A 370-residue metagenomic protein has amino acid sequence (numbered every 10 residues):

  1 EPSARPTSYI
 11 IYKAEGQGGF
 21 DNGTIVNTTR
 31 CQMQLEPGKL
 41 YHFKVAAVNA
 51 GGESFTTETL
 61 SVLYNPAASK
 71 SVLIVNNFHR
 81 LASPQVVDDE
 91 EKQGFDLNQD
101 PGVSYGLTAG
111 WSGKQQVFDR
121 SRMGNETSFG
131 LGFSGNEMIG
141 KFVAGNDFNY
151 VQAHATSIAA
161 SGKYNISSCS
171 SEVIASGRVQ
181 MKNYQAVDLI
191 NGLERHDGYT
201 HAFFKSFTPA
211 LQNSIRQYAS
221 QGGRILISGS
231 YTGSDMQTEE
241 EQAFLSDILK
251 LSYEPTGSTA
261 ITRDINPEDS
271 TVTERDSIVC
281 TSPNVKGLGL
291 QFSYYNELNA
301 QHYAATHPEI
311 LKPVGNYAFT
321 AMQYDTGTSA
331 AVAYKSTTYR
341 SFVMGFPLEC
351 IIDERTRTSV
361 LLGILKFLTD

Functional and structural regions predicted by a protein language model:
R5-G38, G51: Recognizes extended acidic, P/S/T-rich segments that occur within or adjacent to Ig-like beta-sandwich modules
P37, V48-S69: Extracellular fibronectin type III
Y41-V45: Hydrophobic/tyrosine-rich beta-strand signature of extracellular beta-sandwich/beta-rich modules, prominently
A67-F148, A219, M236-Q237, A243-S258 (+1 more regions): Extracellular ligand-binding/catalytic regions of CAZymes and related secreted enzymes and adhesion modules
V75-H79, C169-E172, L189-E194, Q221 (+5 more regions): Active-site-proximal beta-strand/loop segments in catalytic clefts of secreted hydrolases
G113-F244: Helical hinge/lid and interdomain linker segments adjacent to catalytic or ligand-binding clefts that mediate domain
L193-A300, V360: A glycine-rich, often tryptophan-bearing local segment used as a flexible ligand/cofactor-contacting loop or short
A260-D353: Catalytic beta-strand/loop cores that center a nucleophilic Ser/Cys/Thr and support acyl-enzyme chemistry
